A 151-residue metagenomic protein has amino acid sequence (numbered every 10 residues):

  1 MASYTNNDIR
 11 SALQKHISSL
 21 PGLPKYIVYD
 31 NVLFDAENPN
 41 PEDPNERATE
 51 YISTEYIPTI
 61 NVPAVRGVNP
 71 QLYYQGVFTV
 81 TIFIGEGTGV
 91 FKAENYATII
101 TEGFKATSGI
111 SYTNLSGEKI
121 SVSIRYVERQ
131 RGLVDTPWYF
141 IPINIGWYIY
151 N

Functional and structural regions predicted by a protein language model:
M1-P70, T107, T113-E118: Small/polar-rich, solvent-exposed N-terminal microdomains that initiate assembly or binding
T5, I9, K92, P137: Conserved acidic
N45, Q71, G132-T136: Sterically constrained small-residue positions within well-ordered secondary structures of folded domains
T59-V65, F83-T88, Y150-N151: Short, cysteine-centered beta-strand-loop-beta hairpins and adjacent loop/turn segments enriched in charged/polar
N69-Q71, I84-T107: Extracellular/virion structural assembly segments
P70-G87, W138-I149: Oligomerization/assembly interface segments of phage tail-like spikes and tubes
T101-N151: Acidic-leaning, charged glycine-interspersed low-complexity segments
